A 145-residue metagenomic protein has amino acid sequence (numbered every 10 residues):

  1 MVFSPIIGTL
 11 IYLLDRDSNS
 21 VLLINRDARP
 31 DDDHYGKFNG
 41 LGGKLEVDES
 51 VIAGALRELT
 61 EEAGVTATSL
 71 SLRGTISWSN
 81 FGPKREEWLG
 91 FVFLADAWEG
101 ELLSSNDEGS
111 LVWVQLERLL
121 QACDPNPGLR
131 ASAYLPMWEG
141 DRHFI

Functional and structural regions predicted by a protein language model:
M1-L22, K44-E46: Conserved N-terminal beta-strand and adjoining loop/helix that marks the start of the Nudix/MutT-like hydrolase domain
F3, K37, P83-E87: A generic structural micro-feature
S20-E61: Conserved Nudix-box catalytic region and its N-terminal flanking loop in Nudix hydrolases and closely related
L45-T68, W78-G140: Unchanged
R142-I145: Short, intrinsically disordered, charge-balanced linker/junction segments flanking boundaries in proteins
